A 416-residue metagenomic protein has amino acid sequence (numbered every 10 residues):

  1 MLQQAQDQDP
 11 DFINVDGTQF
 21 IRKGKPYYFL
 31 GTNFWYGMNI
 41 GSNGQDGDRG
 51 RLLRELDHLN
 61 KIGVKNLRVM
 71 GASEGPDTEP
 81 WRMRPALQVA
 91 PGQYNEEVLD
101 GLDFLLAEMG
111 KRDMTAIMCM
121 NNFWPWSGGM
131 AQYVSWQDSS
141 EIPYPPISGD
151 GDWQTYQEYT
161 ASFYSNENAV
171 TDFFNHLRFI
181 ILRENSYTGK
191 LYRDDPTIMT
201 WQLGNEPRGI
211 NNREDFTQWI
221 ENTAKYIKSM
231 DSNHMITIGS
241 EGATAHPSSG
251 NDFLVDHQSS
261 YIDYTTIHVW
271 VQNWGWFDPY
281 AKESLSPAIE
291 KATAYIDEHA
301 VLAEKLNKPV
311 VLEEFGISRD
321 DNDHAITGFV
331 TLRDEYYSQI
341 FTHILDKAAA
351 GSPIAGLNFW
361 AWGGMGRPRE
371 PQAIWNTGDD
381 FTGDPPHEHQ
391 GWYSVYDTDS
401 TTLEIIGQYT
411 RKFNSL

Functional and structural regions predicted by a protein language model:
M1-Q6: Low-complexity, Pro/Ser/Thr-rich intrinsically disordered segments of extracellular/cell-surface proteins
D9-W276, K282-V310, F315-F413: Active-site mouth of glycoside hydrolases
